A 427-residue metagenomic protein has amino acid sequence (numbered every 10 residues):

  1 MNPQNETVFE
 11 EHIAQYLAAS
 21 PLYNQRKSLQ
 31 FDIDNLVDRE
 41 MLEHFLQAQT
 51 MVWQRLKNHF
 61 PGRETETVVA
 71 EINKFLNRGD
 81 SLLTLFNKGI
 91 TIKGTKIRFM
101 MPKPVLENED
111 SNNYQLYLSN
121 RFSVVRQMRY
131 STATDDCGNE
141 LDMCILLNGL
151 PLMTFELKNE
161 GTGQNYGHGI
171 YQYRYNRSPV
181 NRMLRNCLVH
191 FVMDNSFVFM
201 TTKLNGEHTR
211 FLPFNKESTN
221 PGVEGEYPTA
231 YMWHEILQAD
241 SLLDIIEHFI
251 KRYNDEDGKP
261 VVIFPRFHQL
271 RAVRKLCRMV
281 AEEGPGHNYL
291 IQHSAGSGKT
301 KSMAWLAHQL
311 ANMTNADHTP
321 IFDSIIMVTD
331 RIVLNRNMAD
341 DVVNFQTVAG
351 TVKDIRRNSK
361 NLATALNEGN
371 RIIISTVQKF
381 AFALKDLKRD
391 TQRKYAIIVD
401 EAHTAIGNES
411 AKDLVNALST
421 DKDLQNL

Functional and structural regions predicted by a protein language model:
M1-S324, V333-A349, Q378, L387 (+2 more regions): ATP-dependent helicase/translocase motor core
M327: Conserved SAM-binding loop
D330: Conserved H-loop
V343-R389: Inter-Walker segment of RecA-like/P-loop motor cores
T351, D423-L424: SAM-dependent methyltransferase catalytic region
G369-S419, D423: Conserved RecA-like ASCE ATPase "motif II neighborhood" in helicase/translocase motors
